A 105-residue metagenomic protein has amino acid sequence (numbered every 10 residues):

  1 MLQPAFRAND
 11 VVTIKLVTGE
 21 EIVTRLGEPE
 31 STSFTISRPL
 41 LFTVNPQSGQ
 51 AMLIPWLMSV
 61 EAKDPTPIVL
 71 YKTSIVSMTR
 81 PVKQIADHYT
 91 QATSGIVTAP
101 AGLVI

Functional and structural regions predicted by a protein language model:
M1-I105: Conserved RNA-binding domains used in RNP assembly and mRNA/RNA metabolism
